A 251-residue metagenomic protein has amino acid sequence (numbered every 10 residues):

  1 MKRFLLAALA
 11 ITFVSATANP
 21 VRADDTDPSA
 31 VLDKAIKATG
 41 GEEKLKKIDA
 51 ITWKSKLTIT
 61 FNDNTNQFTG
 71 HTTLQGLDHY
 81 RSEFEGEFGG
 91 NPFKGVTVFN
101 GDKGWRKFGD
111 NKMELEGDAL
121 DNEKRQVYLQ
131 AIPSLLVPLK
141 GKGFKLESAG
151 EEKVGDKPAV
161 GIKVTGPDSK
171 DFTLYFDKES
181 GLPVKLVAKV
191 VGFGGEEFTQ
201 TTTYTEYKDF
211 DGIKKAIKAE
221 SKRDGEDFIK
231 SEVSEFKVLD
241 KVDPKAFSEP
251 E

Functional and structural regions predicted by a protein language model:
M1-F4: Positively charged n-region of N-terminal signal peptides that target proteins for export
A7-A16: Bacterial N-terminal signal peptides
T17-A23: Sec/Tat signal peptide C-region and signal peptidase I cleavage site
P20, Q67-H71, K94-V98, T173 (+2 more regions): Well-ordered beta-strand positions in beta-sheet-rich domains
A23-V31, K37, K44, N100-K170 (+4 more regions): Flexible, processing/modification-adjacent segments and terminal tails in exported/periplasmic/extracellular proteins
A30-K112, K145-S148: N-terminal mature ectodomain segment of secretory-pathway/periplasmic proteins
H71-G76, N100-D102, A119-N122, D177-S180 (+2 more regions): A short, sequence-level motif marking secondary-structure junctions
E85, G89-G90, G155-E249: Gly/Pro-enriched, hydrophobic low-complexity segments that function as extracytoplasmic propeptides/linkers
